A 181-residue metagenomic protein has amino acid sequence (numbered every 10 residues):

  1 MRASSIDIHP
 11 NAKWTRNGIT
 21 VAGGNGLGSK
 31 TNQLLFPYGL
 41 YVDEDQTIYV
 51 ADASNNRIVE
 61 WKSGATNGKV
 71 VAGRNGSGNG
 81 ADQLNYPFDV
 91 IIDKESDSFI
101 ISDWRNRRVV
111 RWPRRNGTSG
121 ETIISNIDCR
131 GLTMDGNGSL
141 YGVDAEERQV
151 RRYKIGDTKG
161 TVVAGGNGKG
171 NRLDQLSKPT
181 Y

Functional and structural regions predicted by a protein language model:
A3-F36, A65-F88, R115-D128, D157-T180: Gly/Pro-rich loop segments of beta-rich domains
D43, D93-E95, D135-N137, S177: Structural WD40 beta-propeller signal
D45, A53, S63, E95 (+4 more regions): Short loop/turn segments immediately following the C-termini of beta-strands
T47-Y49, S98-I100, S139-G142: Conserved beta-propeller blade signature
V50-A72: Beta-propeller domains
N56-V59, R107-V110, R148-R151: Structural signal for beta-propeller blades
D93, W104-D135: Asp-box/WD-like beta-propeller blade repeats and closely related beta-sheet repeat scaffolds
